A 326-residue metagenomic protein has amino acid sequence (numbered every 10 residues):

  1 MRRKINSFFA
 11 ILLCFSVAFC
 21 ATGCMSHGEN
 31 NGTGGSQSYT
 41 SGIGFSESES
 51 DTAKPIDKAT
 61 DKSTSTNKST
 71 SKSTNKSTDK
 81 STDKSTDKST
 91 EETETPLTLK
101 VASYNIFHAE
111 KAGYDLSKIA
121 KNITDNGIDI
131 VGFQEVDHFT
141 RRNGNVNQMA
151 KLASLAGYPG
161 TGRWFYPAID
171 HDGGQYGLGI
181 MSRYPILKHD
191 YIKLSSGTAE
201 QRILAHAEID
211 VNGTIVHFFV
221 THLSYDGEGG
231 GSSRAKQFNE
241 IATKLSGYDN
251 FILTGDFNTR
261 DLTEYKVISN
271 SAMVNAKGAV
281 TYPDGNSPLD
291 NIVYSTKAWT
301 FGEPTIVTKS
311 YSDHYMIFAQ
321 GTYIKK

Functional and structural regions predicted by a protein language model:
M1-A10: Bacterial N-terminal signal peptides that target proteins for export
A10-A18: Hydrophobic helical h-region of N-terminal Sec-dependent signal peptides in bacterial secretory/periplasmic proteins
C20-G23: C-terminal motif of bacterial Sec signal peptides marking the signal peptidase cleavage site
M25-F45, K54, S89-N126, S154 (+2 more regions): Active-site regions of metal-assisted phosphoester/phosphodiester hydrolases, unifying DNase/endonuclease modules
S36, S41, S48-S50, S63-S65 (+1 more regions): Serine residues within intrinsically disordered or low-complexity segments
K54-T90: Long, intrinsically disordered low-complexity tandem-repeat segments
I106-A109, F133-G144: Active-site neighborhood of divalent metal-dependent phosphoester/pyrophosphate hydrolases
I123, G127-V136: Proline-aspartate-enriched helix->loop->beta-strand connector
